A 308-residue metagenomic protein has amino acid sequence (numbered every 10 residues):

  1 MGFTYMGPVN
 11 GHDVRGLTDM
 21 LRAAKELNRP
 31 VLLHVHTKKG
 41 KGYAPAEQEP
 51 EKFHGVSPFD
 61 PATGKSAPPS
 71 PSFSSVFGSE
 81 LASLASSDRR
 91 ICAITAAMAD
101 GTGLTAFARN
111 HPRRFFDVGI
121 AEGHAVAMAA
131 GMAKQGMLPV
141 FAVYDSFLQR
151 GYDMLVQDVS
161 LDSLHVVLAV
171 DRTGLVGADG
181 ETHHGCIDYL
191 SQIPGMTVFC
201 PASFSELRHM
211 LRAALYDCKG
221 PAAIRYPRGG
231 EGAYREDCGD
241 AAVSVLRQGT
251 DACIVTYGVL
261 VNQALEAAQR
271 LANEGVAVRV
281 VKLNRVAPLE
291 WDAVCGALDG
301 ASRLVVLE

Functional and structural regions predicted by a protein language model:
F3-M20, E26-H209, A213-K219, G230: Thiamine diphosphate
N28, A133-K134, G249-D251, G300-S302: Short acidic/histidine-rich motifs immediately flanking catalytic phosphotransfer sites in two-component signaling
C92, A252-V255, V305: Conserved beta-strand elements of the Class I
T102-A106, G123, A127-A130, G136-L138 (+1 more regions): Short, acidic loop-beta-alpha module within alpha/beta folds
R109, R114-V118, L265-A301: Generic long, charged, amphipathic alpha-helical segments
I224: Active-site-adjacent helical/loop segments in soluble small-molecule enzymes
G230-S244: Aromatic-enriched
S302-E308: Acidic beta-strand-to-loop metal/phosphate-binding motif
